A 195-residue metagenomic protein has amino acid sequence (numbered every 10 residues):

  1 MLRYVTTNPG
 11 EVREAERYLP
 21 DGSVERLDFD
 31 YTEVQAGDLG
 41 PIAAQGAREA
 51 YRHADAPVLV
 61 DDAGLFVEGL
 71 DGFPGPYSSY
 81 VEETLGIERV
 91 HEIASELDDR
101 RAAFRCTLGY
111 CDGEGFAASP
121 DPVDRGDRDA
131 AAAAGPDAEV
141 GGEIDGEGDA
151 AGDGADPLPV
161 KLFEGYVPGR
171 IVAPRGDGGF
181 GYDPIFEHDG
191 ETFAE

Functional and structural regions predicted by a protein language model:
L2-R3, G10-E195: Anionic-ligand binding patches
